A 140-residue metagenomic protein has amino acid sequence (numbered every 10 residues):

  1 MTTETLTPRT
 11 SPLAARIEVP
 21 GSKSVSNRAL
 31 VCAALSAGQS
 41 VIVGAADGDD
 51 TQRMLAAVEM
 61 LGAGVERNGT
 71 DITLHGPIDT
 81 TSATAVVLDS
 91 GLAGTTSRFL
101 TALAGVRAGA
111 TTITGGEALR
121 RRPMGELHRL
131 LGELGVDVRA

Functional and structural regions predicted by a protein language model:
M1-A140: Structural preference for solvent-exposed beta-strand-turn elements and adjacent flexible terminal/loop segments within
